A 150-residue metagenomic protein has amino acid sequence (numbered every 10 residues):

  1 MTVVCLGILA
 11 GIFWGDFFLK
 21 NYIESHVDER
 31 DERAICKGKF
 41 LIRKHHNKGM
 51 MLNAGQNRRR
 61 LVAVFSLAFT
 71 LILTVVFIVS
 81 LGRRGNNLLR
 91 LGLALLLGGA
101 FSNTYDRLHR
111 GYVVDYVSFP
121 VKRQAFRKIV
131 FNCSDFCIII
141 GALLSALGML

Functional and structural regions predicted by a protein language model:
M1-L150: Alpha-helical transmembrane bundles and membrane-interface segments of multipass inner-membrane proteins
